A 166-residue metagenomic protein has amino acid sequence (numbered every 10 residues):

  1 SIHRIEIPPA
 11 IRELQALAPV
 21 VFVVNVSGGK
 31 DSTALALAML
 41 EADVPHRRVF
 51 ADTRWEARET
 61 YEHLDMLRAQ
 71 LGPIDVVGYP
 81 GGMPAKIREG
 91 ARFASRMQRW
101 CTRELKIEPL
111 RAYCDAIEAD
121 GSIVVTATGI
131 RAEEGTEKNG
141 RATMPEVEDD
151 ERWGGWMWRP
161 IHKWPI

Functional and structural regions predicted by a protein language model:
S1-I166: Nucleotide-activated chemistry modules centered on ATP-dependent adenylation/adenylyltransferase
